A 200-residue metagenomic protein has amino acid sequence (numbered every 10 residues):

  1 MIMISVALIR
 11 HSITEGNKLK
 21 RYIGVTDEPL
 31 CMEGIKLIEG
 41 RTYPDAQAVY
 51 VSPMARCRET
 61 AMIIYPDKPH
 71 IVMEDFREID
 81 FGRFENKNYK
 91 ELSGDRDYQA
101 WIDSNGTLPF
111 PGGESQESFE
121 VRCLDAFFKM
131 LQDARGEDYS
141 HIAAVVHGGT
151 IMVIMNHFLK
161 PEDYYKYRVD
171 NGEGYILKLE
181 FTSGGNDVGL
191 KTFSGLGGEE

Functional and structural regions predicted by a protein language model:
I4-K68: Active-site-proximal alpha-helix that buttresses catalytic centers in soluble enzyme cores
V6, Q47, D138-G148: Generic beta-sheet signal
T14, T150-I151: Short active-site segment of divalent metal-dependent hydrolases/proteases that encodes the spacing between
Y43-D45, M130-H141: Glycine-rich phosphate-binding loop signature in dinucleotide/nucleotide-binding domains
V51-S52, V121, V145-V146: Short beta-strand scaffold positions
I64-L124, R168: Phosphate-handling substructures
Y89-I102, G184-E200: A polyampholytic, Gly/Pro-enriched intrinsically disordered region
P161-G189: Domain-level recognition of soluble alpha/beta enzyme cores, biased toward histidine phosphatases/phosphomutases
